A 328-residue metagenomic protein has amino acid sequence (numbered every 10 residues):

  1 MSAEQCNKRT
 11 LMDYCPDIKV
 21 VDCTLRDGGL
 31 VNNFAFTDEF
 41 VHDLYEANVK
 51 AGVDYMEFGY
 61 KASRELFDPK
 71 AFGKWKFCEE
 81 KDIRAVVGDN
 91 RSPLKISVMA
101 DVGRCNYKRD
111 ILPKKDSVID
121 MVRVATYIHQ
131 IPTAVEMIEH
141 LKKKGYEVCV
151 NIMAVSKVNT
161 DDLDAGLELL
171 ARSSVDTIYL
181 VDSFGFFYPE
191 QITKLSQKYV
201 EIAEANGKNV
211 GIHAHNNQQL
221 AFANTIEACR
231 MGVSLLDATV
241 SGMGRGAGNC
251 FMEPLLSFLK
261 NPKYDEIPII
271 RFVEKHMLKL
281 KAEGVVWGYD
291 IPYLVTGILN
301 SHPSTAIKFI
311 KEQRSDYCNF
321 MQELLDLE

Functional and structural regions predicted by a protein language model:
M1-E328: Catalytic cores and adjacent flexible loops of soluble metabolic enzymes that perform enolate/carbanion chemistry on
